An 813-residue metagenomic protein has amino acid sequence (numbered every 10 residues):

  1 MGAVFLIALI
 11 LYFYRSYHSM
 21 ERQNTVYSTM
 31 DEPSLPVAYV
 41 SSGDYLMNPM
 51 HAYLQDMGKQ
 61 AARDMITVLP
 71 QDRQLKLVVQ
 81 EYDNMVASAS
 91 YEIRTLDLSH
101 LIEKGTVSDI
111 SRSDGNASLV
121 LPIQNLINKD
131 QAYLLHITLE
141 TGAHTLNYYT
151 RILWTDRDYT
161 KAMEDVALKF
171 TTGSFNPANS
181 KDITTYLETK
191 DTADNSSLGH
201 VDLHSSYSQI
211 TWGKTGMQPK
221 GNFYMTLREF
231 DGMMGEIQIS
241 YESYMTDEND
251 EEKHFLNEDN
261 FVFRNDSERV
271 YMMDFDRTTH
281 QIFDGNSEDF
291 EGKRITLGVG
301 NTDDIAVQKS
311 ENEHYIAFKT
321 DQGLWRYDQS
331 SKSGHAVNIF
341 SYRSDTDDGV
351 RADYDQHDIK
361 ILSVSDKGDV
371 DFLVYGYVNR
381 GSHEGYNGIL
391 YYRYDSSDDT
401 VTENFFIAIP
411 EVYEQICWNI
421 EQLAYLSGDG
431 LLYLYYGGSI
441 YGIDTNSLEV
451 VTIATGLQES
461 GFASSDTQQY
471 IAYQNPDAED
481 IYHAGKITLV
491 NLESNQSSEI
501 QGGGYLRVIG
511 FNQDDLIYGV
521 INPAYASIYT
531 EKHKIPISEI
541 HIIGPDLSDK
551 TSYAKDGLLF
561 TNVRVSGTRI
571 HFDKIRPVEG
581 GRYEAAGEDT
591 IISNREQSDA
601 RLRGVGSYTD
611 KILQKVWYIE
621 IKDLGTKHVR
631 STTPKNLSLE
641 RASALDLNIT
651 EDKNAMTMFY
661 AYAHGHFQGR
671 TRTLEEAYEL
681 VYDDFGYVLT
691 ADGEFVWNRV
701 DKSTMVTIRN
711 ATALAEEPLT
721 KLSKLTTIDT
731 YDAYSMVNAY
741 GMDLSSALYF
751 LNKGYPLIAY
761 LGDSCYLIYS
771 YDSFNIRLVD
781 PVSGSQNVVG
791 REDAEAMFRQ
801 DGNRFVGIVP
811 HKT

Functional and structural regions predicted by a protein language model:
G2, Y14-S19, Q60-Q74, A87-T95 (+4 more regions): Surface-exposed, charged secondary-structure patches
T29-I102, A132-G216, F290-G334, S341-D348 (+9 more regions): Core segments of small alpha/beta cavity-forming domains
E103-T106, F275, G334-D345, V401-I409 (+3 more regions): Beta-propeller fold detector
Y133, E229-S243, G368-V374, L516-I521 (+2 more regions): A short hydrophobic beta-strand element
M233-M272, D276: Exposed beta-sheet edge and beta->alpha loop/turn motif
Q329-K332, D395-S397, D444-L448, N491-E493 (+1 more regions): Short loop/turn segments that connect beta-strands within beta-propeller blades
D480, G485-N491, S497-D573, V578-G581 (+1 more regions): Extended, charge-rich low-complexity regions and/or helical-solenoid scaffolds
I708-T813: Conserved active-site-adjacent core of cysteine acyl-enzyme catalytic domains
